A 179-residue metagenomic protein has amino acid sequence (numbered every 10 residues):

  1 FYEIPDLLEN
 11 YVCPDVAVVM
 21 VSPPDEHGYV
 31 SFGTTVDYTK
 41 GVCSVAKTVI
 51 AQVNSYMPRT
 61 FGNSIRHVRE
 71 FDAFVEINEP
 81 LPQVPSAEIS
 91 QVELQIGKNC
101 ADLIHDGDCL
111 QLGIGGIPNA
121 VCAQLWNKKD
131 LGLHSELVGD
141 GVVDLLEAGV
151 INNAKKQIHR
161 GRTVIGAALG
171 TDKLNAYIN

Functional and structural regions predicted by a protein language model:
F1-N179: Conserved alpha/beta enzyme-core scaffold
